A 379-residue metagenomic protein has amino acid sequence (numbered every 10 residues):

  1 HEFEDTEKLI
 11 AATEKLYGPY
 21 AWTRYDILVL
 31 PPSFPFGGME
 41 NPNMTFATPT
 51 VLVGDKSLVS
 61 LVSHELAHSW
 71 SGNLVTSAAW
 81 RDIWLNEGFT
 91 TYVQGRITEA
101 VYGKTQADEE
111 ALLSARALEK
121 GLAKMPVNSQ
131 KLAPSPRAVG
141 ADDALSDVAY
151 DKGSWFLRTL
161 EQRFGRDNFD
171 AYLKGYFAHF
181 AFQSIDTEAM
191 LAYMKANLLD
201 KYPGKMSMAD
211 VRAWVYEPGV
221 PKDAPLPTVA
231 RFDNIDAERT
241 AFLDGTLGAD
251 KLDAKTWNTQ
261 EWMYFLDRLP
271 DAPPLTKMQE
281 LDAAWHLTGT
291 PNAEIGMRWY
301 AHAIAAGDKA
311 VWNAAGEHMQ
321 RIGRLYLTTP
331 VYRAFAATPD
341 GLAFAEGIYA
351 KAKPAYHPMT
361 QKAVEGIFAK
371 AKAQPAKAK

Functional and structural regions predicted by a protein language model:
H1-A241: Hydrophobic alpha-helical and helix-loop surface patches within well-folded domains that function as non-catalytic
S146-V148, K152-G153, F180-D186, L198-K379: Long, ordered, helix-rich scaffold segments
